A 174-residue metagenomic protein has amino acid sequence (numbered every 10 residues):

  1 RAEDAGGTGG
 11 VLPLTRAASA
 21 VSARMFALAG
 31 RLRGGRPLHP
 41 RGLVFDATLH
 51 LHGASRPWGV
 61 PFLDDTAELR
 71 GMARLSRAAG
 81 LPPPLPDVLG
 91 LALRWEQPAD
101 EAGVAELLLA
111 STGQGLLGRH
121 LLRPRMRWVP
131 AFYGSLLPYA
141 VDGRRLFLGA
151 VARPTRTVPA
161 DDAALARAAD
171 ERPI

Functional and structural regions predicted by a protein language model:
R1-I174: Active-site-adjacent core segments of small-molecule enzymes
